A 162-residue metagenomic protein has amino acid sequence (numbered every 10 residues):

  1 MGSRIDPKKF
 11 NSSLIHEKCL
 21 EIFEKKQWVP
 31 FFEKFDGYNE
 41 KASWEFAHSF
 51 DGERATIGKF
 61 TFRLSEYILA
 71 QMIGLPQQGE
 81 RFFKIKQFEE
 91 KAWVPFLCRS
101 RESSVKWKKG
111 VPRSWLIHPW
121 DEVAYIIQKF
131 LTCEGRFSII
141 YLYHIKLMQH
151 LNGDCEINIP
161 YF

Functional and structural regions predicted by a protein language model:
M1-F162: A structural signal for long, well-ordered, hydrophobic/aromatic- and basic-residue-enriched core segments of folded
